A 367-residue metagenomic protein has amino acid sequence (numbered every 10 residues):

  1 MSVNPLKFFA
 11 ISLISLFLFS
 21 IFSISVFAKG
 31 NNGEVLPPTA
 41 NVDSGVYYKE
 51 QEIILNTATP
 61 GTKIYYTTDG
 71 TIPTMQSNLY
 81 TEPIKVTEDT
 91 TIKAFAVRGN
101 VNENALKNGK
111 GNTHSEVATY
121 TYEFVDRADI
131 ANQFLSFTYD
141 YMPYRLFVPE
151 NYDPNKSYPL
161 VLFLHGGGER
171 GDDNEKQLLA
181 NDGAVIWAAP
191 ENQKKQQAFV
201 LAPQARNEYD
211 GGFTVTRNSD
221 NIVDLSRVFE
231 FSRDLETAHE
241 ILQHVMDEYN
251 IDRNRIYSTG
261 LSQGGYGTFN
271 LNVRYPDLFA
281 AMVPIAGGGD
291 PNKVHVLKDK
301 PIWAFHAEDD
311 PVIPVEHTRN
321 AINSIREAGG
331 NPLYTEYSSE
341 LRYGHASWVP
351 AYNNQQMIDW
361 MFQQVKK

Functional and structural regions predicted by a protein language model:
P5-A28: Sec-dependent N-terminal signal peptides of Gram-positive bacterial secreted proteins and lipoproteins
V26-E34, A118-L160, A198, T259 (+6 more regions): A domain-start/cap signature at the N-terminus of enzymes
K29-R127: Short, compositionally stereotyped local motifs that mark structural "simplifiers"
N151-K156, T214-L261: Gly/Ser-rich "nucleophile elbow"/oxyanion-hole loop immediately N-terminal to the catalytic nucleophile in hydrolases
L164-G166, H306-A307: The conserved beta1-alpha1 loop
G167-L235: Active-site machinery of serine-nucleophile hydrolases
M246-E248, N254-V296: Primarily recognizes the serine-hydrolase "nucleophile elbow" in alpha/beta-hydrolase and SGNH/GDSL folds
P301-F305, D309-K367: C-terminal catalytic histidine-bearing segment of alpha/beta-hydrolase fold enzymes
